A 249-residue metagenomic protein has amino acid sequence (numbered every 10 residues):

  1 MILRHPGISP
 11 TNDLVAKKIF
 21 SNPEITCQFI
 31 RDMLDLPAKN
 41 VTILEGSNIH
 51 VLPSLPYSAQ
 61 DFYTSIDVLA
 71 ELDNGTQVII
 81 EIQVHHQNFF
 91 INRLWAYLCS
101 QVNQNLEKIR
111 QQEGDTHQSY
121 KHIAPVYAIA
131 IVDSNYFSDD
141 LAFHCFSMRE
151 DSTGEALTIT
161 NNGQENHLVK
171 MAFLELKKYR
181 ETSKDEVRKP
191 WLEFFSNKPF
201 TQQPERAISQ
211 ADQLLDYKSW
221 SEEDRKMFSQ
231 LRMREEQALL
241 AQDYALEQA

Functional and structural regions predicted by a protein language model:
M1-K170, Y244: Accessory alpha/beta interaction modules
M1-P10, M33, L55, V78-Q83 (+1 more regions): Short, charged alpha-helical interaction segments and adjacent helix-coil junctions
I19-P23, S119, E181-D185, T201-E205: Generic detection of long, well-ordered alpha-helical segments
A130, F173-E175, D216: Short, well-ordered beta-strand micro-motif
D133-N135, K177-K178, S221: A broadly conserved detector of short glycine/acidic/proline-rich loop/turn motifs that flank catalytic sites and bind
T160-T201: Upstream accessory/linker segments immediately N-terminal to the RecA-like ATPase cores of bacterial MutS and a subset
